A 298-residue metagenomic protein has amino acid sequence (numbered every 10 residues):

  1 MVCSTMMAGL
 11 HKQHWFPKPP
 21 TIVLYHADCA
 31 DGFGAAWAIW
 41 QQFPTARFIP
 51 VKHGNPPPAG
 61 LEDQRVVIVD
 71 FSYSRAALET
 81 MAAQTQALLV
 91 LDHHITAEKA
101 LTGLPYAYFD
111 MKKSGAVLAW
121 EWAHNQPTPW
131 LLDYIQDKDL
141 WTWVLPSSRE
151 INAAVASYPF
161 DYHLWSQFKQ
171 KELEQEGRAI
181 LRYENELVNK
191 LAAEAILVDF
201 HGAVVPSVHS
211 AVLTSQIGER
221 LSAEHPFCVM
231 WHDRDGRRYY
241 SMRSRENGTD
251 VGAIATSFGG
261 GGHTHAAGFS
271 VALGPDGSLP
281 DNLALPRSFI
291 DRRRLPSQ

Functional and structural regions predicted by a protein language model:
M1-A153, V198-Q298: Replace "Mg2+/Mn2+-dependent" with "divalent metal-dependent
Q136-I196: Hydrophobic, aromatic-enriched interface-forming segments
